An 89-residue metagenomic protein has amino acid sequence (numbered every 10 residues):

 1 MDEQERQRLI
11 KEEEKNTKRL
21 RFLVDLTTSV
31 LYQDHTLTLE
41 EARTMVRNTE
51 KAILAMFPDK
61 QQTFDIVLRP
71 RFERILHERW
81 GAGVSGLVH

Functional and structural regions predicted by a protein language model:
M1-H89: Surface-exposed peri-terminal alpha-helical interaction modules
